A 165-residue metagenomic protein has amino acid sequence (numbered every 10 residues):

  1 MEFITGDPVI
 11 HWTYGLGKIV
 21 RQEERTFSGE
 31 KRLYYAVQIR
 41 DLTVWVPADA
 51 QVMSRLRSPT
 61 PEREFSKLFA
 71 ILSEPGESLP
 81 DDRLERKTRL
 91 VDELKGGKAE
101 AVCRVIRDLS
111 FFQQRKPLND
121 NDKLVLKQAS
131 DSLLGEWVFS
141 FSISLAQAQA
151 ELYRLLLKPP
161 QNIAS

Functional and structural regions predicted by a protein language model:
M1-R57: A positional/architectural concept
D49-V52, R57-S165: Charge/polar-rich, low-complexity and marginally structured segments
